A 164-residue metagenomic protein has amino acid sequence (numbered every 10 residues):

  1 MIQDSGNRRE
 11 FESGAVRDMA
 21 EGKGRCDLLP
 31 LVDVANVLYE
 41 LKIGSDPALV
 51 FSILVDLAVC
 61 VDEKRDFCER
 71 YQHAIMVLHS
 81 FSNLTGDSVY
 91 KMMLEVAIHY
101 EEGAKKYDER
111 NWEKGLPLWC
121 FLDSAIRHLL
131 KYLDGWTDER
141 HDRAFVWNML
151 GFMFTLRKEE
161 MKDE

Functional and structural regions predicted by a protein language model:
M1-E164: Intrinsically disordered, low-complexity regulatory regions that flank transcription factor DNA-binding cores
